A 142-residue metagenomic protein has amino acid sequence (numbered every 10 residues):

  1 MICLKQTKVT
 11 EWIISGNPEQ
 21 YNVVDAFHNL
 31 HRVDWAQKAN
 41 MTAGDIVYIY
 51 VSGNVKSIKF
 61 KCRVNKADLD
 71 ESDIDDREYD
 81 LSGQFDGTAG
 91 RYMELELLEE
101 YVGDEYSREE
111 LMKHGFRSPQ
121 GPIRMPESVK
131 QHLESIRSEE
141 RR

Functional and structural regions predicted by a protein language model:
M1-I14, Q20, D25-A36, S72-R142: Contiguous surface segments at macromolecular interaction interfaces
P18, G53, K66-D68, E99: Short, flexible loop/turn elements at secondary-structure junctions
D34, V55-K56: A short beta-loop-beta micro-motif enriched in histidine and acidic residues
K38-V51: Short coil-to-beta transition motif at edge beta-strands of beta-rich domains
A43-D45, I58-F60, A89-R91: A generic structural signal for short beta-strands and their flanking turns/coil linkers
Y50-G53, C62: Short Ser/Thr-interspersed hydrophobic loop/turn segments at strand-loop and sheet-helix junctions that line or gate
K56-S57, S72: The feature represents the first ordered module of a protein
S57-A67: Short beta-strand-centered aromatic/proline hotspots
